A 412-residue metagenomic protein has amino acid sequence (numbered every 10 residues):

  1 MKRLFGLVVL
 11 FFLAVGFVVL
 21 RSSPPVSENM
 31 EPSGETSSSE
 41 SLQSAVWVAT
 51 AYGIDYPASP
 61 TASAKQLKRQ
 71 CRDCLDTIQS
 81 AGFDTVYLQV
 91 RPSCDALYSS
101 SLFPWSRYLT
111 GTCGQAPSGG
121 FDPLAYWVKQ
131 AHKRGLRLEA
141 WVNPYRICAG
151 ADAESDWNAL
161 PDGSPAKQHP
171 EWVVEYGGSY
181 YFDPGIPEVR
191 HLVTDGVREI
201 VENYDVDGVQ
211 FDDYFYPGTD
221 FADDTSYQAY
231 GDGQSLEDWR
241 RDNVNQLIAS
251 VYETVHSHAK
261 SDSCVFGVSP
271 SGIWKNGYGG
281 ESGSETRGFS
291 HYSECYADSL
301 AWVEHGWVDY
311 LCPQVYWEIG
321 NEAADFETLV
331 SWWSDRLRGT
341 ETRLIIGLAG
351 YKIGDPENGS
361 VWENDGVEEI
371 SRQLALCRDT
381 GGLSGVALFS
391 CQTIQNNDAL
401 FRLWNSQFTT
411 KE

Functional and structural regions predicted by a protein language model:
S37-R69, E139-A140, Y145-N203, S293-E294: Active-site-adjacent "subsite" loops/lids of carbohydrate-active enzymes
S44-V48, V86-L88, L138-A140, V209-F211 (+4 more regions): Hydrophobic faces of well-ordered beta-strands that scaffold small-molecule active sites in alpha/beta enzyme cores
Y52-K65, F103-F121, E175-H191, G233-N245 (+3 more regions): The substrate-binding groove and active-site-proximal loops of carbohydrate-active enzymes, especially glycoside
S59-Q79, E188-I200, G288-H305, F326 (+1 more regions): Short, acidic/polar
R69-A96, N203-G208, A301, H305-L311 (+1 more regions): Catalytic domains of carbohydrate-active enzymes, especially glycoside hydrolases
A81-S118: Aromatic-lined carbohydrate-binding/catalytic grooves of carbohydrate-active enzymes
D84, R91, A159-W307, Y316-W317: Polysaccharide-binding and catalytic clefts of secreted carbohydrate-active enzymes
Y296-E322, W333-E412: Substrate-binding cleft of secreted/luminal carbohydrate-active enzymes
